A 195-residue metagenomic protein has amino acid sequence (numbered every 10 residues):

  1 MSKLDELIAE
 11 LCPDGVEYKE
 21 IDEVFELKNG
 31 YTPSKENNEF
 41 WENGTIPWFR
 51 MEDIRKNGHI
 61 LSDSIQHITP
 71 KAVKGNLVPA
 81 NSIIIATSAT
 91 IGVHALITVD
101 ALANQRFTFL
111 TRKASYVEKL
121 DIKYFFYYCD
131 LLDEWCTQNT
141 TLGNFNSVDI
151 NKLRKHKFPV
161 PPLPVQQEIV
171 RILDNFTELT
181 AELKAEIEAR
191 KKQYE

Functional and structural regions predicted by a protein language model:
D5-P13, K35-N38, A95, N144-F145 (+2 more regions): Short, recurring structural edge motifs at helix starts
I8-Y31: Non-catalytic DNA-recognition/assembly elements of restriction-modification systems
G15-K19, D121, R154-E195: Amphipathic alpha-helical segments
V16-V24, I46, S82, Y128 (+2 more regions): Short, structured motif recognition centered on aromatic/hydrophobic residues
I21-V24, K56, I60, V99-D100 (+1 more regions): Basic, amphipathic alpha-helical recognition segments used for DNA target recognition
V24-N37, E52-A80: Sequence-specific dsDNA recognition surfaces
I85-A86: A generic structural signal for residues embedded in beta-strands
I91-I97: Short, Lys/Arg- and Gly-enriched loop/turn segments at beta-strand edges
